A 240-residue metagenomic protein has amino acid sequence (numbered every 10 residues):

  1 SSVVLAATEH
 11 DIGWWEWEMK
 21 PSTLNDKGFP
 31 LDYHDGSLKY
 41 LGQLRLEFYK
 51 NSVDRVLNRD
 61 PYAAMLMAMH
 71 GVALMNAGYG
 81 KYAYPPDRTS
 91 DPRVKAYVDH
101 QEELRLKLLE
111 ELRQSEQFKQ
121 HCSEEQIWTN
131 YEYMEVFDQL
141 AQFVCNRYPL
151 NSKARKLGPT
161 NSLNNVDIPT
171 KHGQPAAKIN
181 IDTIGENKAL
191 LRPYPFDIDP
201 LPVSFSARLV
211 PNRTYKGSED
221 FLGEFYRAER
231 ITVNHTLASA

Functional and structural regions predicted by a protein language model:
S2-R147, R155: Divalent metal-dependent catalytic cores for phosphoryl transfer on phosphate-bearing substrates
R88-A240: Non-catalytic terminal regions of proteins
